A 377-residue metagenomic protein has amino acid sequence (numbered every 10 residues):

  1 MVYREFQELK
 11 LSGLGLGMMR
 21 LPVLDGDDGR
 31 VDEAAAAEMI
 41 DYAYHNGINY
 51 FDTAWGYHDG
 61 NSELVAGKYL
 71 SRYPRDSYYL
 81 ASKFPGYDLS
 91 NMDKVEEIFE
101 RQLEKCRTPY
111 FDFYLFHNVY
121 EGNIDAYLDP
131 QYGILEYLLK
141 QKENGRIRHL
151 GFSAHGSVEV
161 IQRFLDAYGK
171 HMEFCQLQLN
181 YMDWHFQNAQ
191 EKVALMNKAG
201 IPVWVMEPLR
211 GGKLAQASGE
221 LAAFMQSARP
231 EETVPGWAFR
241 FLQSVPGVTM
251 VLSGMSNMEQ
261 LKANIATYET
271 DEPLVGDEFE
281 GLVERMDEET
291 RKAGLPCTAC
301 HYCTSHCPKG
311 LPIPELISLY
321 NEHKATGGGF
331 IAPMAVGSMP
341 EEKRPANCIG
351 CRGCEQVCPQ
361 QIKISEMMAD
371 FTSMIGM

Functional and structural regions predicted by a protein language model:
M1-Y78, G122, Y137, E143: N-terminal binding-site loop/beta-alpha segment at the start of enzyme catalytic domains that lines or forms
F6, L16, A36, A43 (+13 more regions): Conserved, mostly hydrophobic/aromatic
R20-A34, K83-D93, G122-Y127, L221-E232: Active-site mouth loops of central-metabolism enzymes
G29-A43, N91-R107, G156-D166, V234-R240: Short, acidic/polar
E104-A126: Active-site groove signature of glycoside hydrolases
V119-T298, Y302-L311, E315-S318, T326-I331 (+2 more regions): Beta/alpha (TIM)-barrel catalytic core signal, keyed to glycine-rich beta->alpha loops juxtaposed to Asp/Glu that bind
L295-G310, P345-Q361: Local cysteine-cluster metal-coordination motifs and their immediate loop/turn environment, predominantly Fe-S cluster
A325-G353, M377: Short Fe-S-cluster ligation motifs
